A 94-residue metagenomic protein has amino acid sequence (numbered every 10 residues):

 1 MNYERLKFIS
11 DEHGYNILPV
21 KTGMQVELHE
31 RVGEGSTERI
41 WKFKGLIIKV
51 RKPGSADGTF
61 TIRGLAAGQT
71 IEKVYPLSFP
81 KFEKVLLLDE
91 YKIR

Functional and structural regions predicted by a protein language model:
N2-I9: Long, charged, low-complexity intrinsically disordered regions
I9-N16: Short alpha-helix capping/helix-loop boundary micro-motifs
P19: A short glycine-leucine-enriched loop at secondary-structure breakpoints that most characteristically corresponds
T22-H29, G33, R39-R94: Structured, basic alpha/beta domains of bacterial-type, RNA-associated proteins
